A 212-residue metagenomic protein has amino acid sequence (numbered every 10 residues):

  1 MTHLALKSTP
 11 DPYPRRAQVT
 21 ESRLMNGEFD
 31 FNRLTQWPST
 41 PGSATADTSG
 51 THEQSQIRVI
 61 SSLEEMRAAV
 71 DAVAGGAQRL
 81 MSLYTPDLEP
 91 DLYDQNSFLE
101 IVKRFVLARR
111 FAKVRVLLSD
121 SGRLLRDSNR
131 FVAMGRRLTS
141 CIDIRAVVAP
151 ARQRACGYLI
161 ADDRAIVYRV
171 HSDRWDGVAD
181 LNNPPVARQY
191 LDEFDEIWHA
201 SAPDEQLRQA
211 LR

Functional and structural regions predicted by a protein language model:
T2-D47, H171-R212: Signature of lipid phosphatidyltransferase scaffolds
A46-E64, R79-L92: Acidic/glycine-enriched edge-of-secondary-structure segments
R58-L63, L125-G135, Y158-S172, Y190-P203: Short secondary-structure transition/capping segments
M66-R67, F98, Y190: Amphipathic coiled-coil/heptad-repeat helices and related helical stalk/stem segments that mediate oligomerization
A68-A72: Short, contiguous, helix-prone interaction/anchoring segments in small proteins
V73-L138: Primarily the HKD phosphodiesterase
M81, D143-A187: HKD (HxKxxxxD) catalytic microenvironment of the phospholipase D
T85, R110-L118, I142, A146 (+2 more regions): Long, hydrophobic, amphipathic alpha-helical segments used as structural scaffolds
